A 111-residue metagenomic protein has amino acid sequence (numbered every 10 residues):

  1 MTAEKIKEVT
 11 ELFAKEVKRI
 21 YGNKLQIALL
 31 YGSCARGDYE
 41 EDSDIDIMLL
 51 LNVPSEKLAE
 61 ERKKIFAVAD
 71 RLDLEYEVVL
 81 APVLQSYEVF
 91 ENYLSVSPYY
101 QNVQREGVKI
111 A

Functional and structural regions predicted by a protein language model:
M1-K24, R36-E41, N52-A111: Catalytic core of pol beta-like nucleotidyltransferases
Q26-C34: Short gly/ser-rich loop at a beta-strand->alpha-helix junction or flexible surface loop bordering the NTP-binding
I45-L50: Short beta-strand->loop micro-motif that forms the acidic, two-metal-ion catalytic signature in nucleotide-processing
